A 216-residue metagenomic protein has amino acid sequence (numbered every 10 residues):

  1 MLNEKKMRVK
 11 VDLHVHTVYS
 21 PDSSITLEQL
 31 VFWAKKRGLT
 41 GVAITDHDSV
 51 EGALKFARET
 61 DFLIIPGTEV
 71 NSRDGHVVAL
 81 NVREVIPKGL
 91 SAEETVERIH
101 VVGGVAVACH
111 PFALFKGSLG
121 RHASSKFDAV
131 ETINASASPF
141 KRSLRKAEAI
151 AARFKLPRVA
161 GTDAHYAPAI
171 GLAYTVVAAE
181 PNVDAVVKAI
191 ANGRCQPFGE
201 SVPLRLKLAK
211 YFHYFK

Functional and structural regions predicted by a protein language model:
M1-T17, P21, L27-F32, E51-K55 (+4 more regions): Charged catalytic cores and adjacent phosphate/nucleic-acid-binding surfaces used for phosphate/nucleic-acid chemistry
R8, I99-V107: Short beta-strand/loop segments at the ligand-binding rim of alpha/beta enzyme cores
L30-D48, V105-V107: Divalent metal-dependent hydrolysis catalytic cores, especially in the metallo-beta-lactamase
D46, H110, T162: Glycine-rich, histidine-containing beta strand-loop boundary motifs that form or position
V107-F115: Aromatic-lined carbohydrate-recognition surfaces of secreted/lumenal glycan-active proteins
